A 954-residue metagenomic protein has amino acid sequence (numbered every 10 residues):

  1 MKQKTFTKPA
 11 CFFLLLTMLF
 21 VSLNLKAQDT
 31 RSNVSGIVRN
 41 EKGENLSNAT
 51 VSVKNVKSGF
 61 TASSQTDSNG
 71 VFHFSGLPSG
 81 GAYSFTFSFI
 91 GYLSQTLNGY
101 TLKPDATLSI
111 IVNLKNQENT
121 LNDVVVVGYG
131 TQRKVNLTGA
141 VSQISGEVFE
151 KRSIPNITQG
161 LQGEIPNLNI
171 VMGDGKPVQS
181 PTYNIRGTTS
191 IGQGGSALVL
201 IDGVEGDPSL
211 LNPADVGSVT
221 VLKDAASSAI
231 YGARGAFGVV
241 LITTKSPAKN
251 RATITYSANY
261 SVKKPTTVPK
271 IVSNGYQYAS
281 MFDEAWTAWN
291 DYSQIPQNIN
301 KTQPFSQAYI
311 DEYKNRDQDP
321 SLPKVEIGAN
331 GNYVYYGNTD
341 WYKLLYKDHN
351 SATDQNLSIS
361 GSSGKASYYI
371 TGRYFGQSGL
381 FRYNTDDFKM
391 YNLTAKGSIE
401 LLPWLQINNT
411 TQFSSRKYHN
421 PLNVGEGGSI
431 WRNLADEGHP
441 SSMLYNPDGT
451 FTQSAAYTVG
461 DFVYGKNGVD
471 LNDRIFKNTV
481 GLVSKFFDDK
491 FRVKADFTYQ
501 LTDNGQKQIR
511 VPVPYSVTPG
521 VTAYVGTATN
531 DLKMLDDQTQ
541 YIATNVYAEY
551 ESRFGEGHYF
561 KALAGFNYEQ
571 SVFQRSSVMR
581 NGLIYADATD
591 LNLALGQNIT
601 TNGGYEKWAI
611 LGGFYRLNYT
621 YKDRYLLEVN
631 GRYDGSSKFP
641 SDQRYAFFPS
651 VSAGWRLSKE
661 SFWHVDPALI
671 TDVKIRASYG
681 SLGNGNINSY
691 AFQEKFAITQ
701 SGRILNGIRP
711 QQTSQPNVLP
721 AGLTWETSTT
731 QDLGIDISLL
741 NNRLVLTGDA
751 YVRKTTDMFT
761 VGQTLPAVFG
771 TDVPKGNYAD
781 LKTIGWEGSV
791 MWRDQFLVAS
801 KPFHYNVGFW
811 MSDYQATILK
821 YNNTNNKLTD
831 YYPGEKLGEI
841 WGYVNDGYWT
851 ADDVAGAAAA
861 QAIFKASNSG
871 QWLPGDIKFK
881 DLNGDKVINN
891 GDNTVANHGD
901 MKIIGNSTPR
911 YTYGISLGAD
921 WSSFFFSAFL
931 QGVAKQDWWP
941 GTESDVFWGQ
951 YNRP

Functional and structural regions predicted by a protein language model:
K2-F12, L16-S378, R382-L393, Q406-N408 (+4 more regions): Short, small/polar-rich motifs associated with maturation and membrane association, primarily at protein termini
F149, S196, K396-S415, N423-V424 (+3 more regions): Extracellular/periplasmic, surface-exposed regions of secreted and cell-surface proteins
V204-P247, T266-Y276, D283-T287, T339-D354 (+12 more regions): Outer-membrane beta-barrel proteins
T255-G331, Q795-S907, F947-R953: Conserved small-residue
K264-P265, L345-Y346, A668-T671, T755 (+4 more regions): C-terminal beta-signal and adjacent terminal beta-strands/loops of Gram-negative outer-membrane beta-barrel proteins
S358-S360, E400, H804-N806, N906-A934 (+1 more regions): Conserved C-terminal beta-signal and adjacent last beta-strands/turns of outer-membrane beta-barrel proteins
G438, D461, S516-V517, S636 (+4 more regions): Extracytoplasmic gating/loop element in the C-terminal half of outer-membrane beta-barrel translocons and assembly
